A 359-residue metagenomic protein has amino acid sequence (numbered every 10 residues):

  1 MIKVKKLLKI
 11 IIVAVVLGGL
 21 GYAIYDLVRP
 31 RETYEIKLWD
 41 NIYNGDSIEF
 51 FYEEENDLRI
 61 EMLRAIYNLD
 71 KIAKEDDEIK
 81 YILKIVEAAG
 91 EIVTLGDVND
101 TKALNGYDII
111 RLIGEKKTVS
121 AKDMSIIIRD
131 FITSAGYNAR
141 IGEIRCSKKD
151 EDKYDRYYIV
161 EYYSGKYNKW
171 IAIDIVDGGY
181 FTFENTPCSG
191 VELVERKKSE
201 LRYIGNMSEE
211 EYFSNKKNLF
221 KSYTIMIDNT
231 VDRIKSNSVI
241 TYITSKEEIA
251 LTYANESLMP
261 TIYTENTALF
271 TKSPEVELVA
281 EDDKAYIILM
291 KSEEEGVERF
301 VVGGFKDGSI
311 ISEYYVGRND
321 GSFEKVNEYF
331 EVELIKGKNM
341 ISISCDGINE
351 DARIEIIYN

Functional and structural regions predicted by a protein language model:
M1-L17, A23: N-terminal Sec-pathway targeting helices
G18-E35: Membrane-interface motif at the C-terminal end of an N-terminal transmembrane signal
Y34-S120, I126: Secondary-structure boundary elements
A88, Y163, Y314-Y315: Aromatic/pi-system hotspot detector in well-structured domains
T118-A121, G142-I144: Short His-Asn-centered micro-motif
I126-R202: Hydrophobic/aromatic-rich core segments of domains that either
Y167-M290: His-Asp-centered catalytic microenvironments across diverse enzyme cores, prominently the transglutaminase-like
S238-N359: Low-complexity, disordered linker/stalk regions enriched in Pro/Thr/Ser/Gly
